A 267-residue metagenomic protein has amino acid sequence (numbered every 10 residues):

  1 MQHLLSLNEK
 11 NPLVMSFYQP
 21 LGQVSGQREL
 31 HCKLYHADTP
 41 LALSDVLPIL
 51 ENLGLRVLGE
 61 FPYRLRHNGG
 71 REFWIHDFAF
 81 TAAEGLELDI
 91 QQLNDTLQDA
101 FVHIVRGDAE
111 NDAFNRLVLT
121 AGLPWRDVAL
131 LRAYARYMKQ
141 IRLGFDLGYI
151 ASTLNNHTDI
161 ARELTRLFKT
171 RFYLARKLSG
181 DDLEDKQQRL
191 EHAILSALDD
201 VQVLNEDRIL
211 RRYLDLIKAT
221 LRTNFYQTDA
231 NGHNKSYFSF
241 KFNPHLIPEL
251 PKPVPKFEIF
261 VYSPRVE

Functional and structural regions predicted by a protein language model:
M1-L55, G59-E267: Non-catalytic interaction/regulatory segments
